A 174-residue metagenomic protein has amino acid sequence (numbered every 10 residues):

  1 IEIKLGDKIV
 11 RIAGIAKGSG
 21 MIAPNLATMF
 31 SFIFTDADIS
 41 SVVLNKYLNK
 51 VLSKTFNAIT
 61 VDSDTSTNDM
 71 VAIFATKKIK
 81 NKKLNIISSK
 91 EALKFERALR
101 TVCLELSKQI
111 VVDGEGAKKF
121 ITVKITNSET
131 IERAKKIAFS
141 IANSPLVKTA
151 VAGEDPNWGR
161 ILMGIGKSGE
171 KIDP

Functional and structural regions predicted by a protein language model:
I1-F56, S66: Glycine-rich, mobile lid/loop segments that gate access to catalytic sites or pores
A13-I15, F30-T35, V71-T76, F120-N127: Short glycine-rich or small-residue beta-strand-to-loop segments that form or flank ligand, phosphate, metal/Fe-S
G20, F34, N49-L52, F56 (+8 more regions): Signal for well-folded cores of large energy- and translation-related assemblies
A23-T28, L84-N85, A134-K136, M163: Short acidic, glycine/serine/threonine-rich loops at helix termini
S40-L106: Acidic, glycine-rich loop-and-beta core segments that form the ion-binding/anion-interacting portion of active sites
V71-I73, K118-T130, W158-S168: A short beta-alpha structural unit
T76-G153: A glycine- and small/hydrophobic-rich beta-loop-beta segment that serves as a flexible "lid/hinge" or phosphate-binding
S140-T149, G153-P174: Intrinsic-disorder/coil detector with helix-boundary
